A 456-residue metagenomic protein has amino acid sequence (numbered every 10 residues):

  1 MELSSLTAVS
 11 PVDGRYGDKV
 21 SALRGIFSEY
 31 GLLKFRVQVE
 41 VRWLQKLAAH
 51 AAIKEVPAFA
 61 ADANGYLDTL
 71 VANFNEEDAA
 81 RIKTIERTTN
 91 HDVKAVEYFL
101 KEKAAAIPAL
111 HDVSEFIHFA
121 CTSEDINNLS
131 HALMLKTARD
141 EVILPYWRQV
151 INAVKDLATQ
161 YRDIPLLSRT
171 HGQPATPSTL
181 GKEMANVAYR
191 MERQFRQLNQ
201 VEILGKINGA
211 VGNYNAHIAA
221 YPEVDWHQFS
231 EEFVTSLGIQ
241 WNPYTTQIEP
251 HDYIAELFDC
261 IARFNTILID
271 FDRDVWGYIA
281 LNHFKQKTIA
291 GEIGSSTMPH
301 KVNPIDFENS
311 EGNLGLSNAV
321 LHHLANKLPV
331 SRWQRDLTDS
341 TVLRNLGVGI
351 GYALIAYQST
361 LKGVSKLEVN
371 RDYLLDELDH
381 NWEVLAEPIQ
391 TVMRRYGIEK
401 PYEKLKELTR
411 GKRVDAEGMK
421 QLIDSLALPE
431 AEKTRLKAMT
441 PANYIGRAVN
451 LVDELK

Functional and structural regions predicted by a protein language model:
M1-K34, I85-E86, N90, H283-F284 (+1 more regions): Glycine-rich cofactor/substrate-binding loops
E2-H217, Y221-E232, G294, F307-N309 (+5 more regions): A helix-coil-helix interface module used to build multimeric assemblies and to scaffold catalytic/cofactor sites
R42-L47, F99, K103, A138 (+18 more regions): Generic, well-ordered alpha-helical scaffold segments in large soluble proteins
S123, I218-Y221, S236, W241-I248 (+4 more regions): A structural signal for small-residue-enriched, beta-sheet-centric alpha/beta enzyme cores and oligomeric scaffold folds
L135-K136, I143, M184, P250 (+4 more regions): Amphipathic alpha-helical coiled-coil segments and their boundaries
Q194, Q240, T246-R335: Glycine-rich anion/phosphate-binding loop at the beta-strand->alpha-helix junction
